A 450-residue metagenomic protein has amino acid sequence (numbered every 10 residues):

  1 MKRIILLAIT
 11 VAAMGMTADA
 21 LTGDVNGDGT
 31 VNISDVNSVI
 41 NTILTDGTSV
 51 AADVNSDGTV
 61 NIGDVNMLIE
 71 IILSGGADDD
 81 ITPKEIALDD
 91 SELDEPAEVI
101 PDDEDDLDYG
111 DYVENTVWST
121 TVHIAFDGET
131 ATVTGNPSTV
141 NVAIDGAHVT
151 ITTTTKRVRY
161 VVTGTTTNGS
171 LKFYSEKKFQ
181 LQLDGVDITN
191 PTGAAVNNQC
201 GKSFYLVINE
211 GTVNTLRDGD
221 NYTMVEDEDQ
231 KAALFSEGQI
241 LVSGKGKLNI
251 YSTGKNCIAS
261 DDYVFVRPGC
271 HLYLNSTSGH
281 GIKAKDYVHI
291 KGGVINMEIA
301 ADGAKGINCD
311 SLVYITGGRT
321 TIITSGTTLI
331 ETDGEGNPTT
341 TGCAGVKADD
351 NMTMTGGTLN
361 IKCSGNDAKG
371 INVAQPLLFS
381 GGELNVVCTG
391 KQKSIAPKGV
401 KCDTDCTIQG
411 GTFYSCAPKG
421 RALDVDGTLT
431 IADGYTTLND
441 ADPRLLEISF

Functional and structural regions predicted by a protein language model:
I4-M14: Sec-dependent N-terminal signal peptides
T17-T22: Boundary at the C-terminal end of the N-terminal hydrophobic targeting segment
D24-G27, K391-K393: Short, solvent-exposed loop/edge segments of extracellular or virion-exposed proteins
V25-T48, D57-I81: Alpha-helical segments with a strong preference for the paired helices of cellulosomal dockerin domains
D80-F450: A composition-driven surface/loop motif
